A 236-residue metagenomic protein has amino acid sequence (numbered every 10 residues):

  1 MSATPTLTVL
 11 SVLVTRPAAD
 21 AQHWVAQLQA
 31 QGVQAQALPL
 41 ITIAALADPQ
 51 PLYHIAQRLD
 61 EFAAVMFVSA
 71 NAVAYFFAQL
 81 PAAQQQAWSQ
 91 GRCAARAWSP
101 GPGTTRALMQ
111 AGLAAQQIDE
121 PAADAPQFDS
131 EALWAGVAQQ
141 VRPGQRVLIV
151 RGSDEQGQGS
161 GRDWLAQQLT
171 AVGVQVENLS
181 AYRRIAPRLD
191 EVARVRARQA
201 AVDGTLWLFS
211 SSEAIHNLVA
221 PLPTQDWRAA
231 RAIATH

Functional and structural regions predicted by a protein language model:
M1-T235: Conserved beta-alpha
